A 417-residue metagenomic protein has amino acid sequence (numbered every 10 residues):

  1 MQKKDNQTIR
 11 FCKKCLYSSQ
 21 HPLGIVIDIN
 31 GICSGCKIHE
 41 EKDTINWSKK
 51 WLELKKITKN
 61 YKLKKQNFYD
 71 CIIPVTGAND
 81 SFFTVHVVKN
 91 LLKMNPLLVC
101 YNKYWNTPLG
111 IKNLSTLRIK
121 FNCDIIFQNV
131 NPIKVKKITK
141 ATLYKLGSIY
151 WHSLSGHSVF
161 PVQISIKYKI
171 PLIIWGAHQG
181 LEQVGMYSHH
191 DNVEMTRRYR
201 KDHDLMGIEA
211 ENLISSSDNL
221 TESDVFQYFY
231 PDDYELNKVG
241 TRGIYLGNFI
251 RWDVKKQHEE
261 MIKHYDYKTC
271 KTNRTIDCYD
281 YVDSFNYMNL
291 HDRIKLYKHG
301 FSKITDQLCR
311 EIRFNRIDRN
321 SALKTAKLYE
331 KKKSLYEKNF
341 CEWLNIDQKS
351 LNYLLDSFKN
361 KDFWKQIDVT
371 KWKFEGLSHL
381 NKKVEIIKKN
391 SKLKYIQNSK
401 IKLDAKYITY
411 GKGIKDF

Functional and structural regions predicted by a protein language model:
M1-C71, V87-K373, L380-F417: Nucleotide-activated chemistry modules centered on ATP-dependent adenylation/adenylyltransferase
C71-D80: Short, glycine-rich nucleotide/cofactor-binding loops
F83-T84: Hydrophobic positions on the alpha1 helix immediately C-terminal to the Walker A/P-loop
